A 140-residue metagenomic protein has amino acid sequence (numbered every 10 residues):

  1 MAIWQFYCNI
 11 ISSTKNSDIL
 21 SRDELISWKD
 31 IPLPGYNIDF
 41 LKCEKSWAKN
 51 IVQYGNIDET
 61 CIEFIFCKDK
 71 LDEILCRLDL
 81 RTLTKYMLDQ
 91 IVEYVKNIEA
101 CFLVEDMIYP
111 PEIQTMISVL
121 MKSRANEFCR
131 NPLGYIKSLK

Functional and structural regions predicted by a protein language model:
M1-K140: Acidic (Asp/Glu-rich) sequence patches and key acidic residues that form negatively charged surfaces used
